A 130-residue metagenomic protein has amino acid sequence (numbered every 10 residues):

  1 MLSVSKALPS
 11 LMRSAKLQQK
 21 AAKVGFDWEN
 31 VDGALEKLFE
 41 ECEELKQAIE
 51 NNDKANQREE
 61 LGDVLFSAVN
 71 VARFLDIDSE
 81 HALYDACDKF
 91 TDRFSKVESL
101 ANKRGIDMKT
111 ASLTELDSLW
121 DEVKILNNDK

Functional and structural regions predicted by a protein language model:
M1-L61, F66-K130: Flexible "arm" and connector segments at domain edges
